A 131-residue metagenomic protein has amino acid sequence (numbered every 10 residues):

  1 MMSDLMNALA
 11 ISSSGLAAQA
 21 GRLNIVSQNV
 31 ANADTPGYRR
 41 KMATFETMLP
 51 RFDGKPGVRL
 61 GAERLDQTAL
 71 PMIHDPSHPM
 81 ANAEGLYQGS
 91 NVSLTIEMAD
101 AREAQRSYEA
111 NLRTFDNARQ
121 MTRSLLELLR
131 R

Functional and structural regions predicted by a protein language model:
M1-R131: Amphipathic alpha-helical polymerization modules
